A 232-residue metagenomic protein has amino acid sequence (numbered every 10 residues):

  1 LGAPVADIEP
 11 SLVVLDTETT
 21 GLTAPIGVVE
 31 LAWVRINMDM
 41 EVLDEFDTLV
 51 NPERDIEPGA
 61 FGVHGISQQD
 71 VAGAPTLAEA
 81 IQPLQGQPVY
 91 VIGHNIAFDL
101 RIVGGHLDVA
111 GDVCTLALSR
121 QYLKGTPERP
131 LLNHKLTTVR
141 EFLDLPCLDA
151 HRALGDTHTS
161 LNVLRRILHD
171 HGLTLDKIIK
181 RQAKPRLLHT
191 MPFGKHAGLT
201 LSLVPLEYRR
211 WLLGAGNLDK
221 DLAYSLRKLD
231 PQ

Functional and structural regions predicted by a protein language model:
L1-D112, A117-R120, K124-H151: Conserved non-catalytic scaffold segment of RNase H-like nuclease domains
L1-D7, R165-Q232: Acidic two-metal-ion nuclease catalytic site recognized across multiple nuclease folds, prominently DnaQ/RNase D-T
L77, G105, T126, D156 (+2 more regions): Generic secondary-structure boundary signal with a strong preference for alpha-helix termini
T115, T157-S160, P205, R209: Short runs of predominantly hydrophobic/aromatic residues within well-ordered alpha helices that form helix-helix
Q121, F142, V163-D170: Active-site catalytic microenvironments for nucleophilic, acid-base chemistry
A150-A153, L173-L175: Short, charged, surface-exposed loops that flank catalytic or proteolytic processing sites
R152-R165: Acidic, divalent-metal-coordinating active-site segment for phosphoryl/phosphodiester hydrolysis, typified by short
